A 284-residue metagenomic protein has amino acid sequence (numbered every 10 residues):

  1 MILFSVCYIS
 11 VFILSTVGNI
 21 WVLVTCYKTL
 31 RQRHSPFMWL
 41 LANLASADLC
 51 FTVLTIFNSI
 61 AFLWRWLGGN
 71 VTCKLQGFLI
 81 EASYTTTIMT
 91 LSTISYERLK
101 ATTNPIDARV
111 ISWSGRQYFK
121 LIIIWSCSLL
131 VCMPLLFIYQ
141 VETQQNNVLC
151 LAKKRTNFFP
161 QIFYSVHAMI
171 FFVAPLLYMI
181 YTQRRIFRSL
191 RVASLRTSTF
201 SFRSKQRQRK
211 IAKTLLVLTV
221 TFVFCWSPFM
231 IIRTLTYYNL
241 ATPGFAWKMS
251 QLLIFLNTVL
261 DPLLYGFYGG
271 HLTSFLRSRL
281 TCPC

Functional and structural regions predicted by a protein language model:
M1-I9, R33-I94, A101-S112: Extracellular TM2-ECL1-early TM3 structural module of rhodopsin-like
M1-W21, K28, Y164: Extracellular N-terminal segment of 7TM GPCRs
M1-Y8, C73, G77, Q117-L121 (+6 more regions): Residue-level signature of transmembrane alpha-helical entry/exit and packing/kink sites in multi-pass membrane
V11-L14, A42-T55, T85, K120-C132 (+3 more regions): Alpha-helical transmembrane segments of multi-pass membrane proteins
S15-V17, T90-T103, L135-Q145, V166-S198 (+2 more regions): Class A (rhodopsin-like) GPCR signature focused on the TM5-ICL3 interface and adjacent 7TM helical core
L23, Y27-W39, Y96-K120, I180-T214 (+2 more regions): Intracellular signaling interfaces of 7-transmembrane GPCRs
W66-A82, T103-N104, R109-Y118, S128-L177 (+2 more regions): Loop architecture of class A 7-transmembrane GPCRs
A174, Y178-M179, V223-T234, A246-C284: Seventh transmembrane helix
